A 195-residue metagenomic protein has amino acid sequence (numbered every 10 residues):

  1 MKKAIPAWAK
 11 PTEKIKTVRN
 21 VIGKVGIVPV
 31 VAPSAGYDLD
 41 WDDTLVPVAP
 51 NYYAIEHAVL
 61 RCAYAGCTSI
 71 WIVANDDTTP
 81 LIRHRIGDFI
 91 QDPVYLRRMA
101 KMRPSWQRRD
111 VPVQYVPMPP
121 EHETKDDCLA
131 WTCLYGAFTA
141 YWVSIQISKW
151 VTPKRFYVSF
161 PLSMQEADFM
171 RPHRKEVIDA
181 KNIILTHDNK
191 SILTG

Functional and structural regions predicted by a protein language model:
K2-S105: N-terminal glycine-rich phosphate-binding loop and ensuing alpha1 helix
W8, L81, D92, M99-G195: Conserved beta-loop-beta/alpha segment of the NTase-like Rossmann-fold superfamily that binds/positions NTPs
